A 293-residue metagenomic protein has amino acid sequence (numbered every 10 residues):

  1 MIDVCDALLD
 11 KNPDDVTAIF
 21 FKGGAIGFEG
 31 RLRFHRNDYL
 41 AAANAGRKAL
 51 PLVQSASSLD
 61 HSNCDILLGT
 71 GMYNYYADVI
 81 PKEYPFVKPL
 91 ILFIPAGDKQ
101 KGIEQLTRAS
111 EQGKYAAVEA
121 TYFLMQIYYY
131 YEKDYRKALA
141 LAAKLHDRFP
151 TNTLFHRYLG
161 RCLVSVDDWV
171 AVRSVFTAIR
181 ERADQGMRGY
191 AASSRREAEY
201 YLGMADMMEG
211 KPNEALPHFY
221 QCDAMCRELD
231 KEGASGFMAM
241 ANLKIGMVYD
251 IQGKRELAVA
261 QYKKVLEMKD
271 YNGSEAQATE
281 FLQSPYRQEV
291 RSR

Functional and structural regions predicted by a protein language model:
M1-V16, F21-C64, G69-E111, Y115 (+2 more regions): Short coil/linker segments at helix-helix boundaries
D3, N44, P51, G97 (+6 more regions): Primarily a tetratricopeptide repeat
D3-D6, L50-Q54, E104, S110-E111 (+5 more regions): Amphipathic alpha-helical segments of tetratricopeptide repeats
D10, S58, I94, Q112 (+4 more regions): Structural signature of alpha-solenoid helical repeat scaffolds
A18, I66, E119-A120, F155 (+5 more regions): TPR alpha-solenoid repeat register
F21, F28, G69, F123 (+6 more regions): "A position-specific structural signal for the A-helix of alpha-solenoid helical repeats
I26, R33, N74, I127-Y129 (+6 more regions): Residue at a conserved register position within TPR or TPR-like alpha-solenoid repeats
